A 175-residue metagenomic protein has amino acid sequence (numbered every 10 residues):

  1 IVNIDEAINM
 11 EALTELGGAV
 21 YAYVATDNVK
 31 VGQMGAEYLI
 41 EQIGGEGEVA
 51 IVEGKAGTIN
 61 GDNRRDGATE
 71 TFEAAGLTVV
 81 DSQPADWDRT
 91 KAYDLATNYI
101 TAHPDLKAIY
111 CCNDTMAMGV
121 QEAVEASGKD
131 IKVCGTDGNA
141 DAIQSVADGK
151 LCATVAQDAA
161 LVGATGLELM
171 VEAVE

Functional and structural regions predicted by a protein language model:
I1-E175: A residue-level marker of the well-folded mature domains of exported/periplasmic proteins
